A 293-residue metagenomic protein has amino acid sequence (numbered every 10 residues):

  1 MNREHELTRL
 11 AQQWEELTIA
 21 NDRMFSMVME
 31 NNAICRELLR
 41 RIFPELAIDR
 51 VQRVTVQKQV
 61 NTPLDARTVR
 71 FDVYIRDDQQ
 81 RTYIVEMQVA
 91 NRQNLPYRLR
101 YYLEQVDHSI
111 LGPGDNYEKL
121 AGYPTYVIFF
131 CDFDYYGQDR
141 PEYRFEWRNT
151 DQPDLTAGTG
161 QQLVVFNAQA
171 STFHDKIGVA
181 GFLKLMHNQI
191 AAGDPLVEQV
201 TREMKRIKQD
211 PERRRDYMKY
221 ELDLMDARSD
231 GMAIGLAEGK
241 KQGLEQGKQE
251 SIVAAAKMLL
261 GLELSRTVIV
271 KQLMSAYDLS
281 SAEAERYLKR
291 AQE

Functional and structural regions predicted by a protein language model:
M1-Q162, T172: Accessory alpha/beta interaction modules
N2-E15, I19, R23, Q59 (+2 more regions): Short, charged alpha-helical interaction segments and adjacent helix-coil junctions
F129-D132, N167-A168, K208: Pocket-edge structural micro-motifs
D151, G158-K176, G181-F182, M186-Q189: Upstream accessory/linker segments immediately N-terminal to the RecA-like ATPase cores of bacterial MutS and a subset
